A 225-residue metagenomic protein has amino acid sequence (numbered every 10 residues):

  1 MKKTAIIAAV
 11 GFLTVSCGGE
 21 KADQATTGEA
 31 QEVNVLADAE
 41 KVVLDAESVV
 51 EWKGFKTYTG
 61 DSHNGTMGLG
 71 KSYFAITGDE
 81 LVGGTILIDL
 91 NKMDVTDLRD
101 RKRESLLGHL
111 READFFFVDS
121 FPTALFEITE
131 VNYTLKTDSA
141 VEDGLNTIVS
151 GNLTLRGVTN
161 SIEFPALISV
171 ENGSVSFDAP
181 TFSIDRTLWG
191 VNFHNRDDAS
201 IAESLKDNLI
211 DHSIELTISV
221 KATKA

Functional and structural regions predicted by a protein language model:
M1-K2, D207: Structural motif marking the loop-to-transmembrane transition
K2-A8: Sec-dependent signal peptide recognition, specifically the positively charged N-region followed immediately by
L13-S16: C-terminal motif of bacterial Sec signal peptides marking the signal peptidase cleavage site
G18-A225: Low-complexity, acidic/polar, glycine-enriched regions of mature
